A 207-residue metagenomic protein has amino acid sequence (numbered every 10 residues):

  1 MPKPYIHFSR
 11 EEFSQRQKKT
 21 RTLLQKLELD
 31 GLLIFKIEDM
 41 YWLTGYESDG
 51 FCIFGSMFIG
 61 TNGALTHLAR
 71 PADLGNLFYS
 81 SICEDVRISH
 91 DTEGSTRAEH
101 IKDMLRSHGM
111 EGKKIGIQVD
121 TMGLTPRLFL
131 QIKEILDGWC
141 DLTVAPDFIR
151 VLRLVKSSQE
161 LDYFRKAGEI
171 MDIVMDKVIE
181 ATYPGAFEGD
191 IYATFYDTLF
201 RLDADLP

Functional and structural regions predicted by a protein language model:
M1-I173: A composition/biophysics-driven feature that prefers long, compositionally simple stretches
S14-Q17, M122, G185-D197: An alpha-helix initiation/capping motif
L24, T182, L199: Hydrophobic pocket-lining residues that define ligand/cofactor binding sites across diverse proteins
I135, K177, A181, R201: Active-site catalytic microenvironments for nucleophilic, acid-base chemistry
G168-V178, E188, Y196: Active-site pocket-lining segments that scaffold enzyme catalytic pockets across diverse folds
E180-A186, D205-P207: Surface-exposed helix-capping loop/turn segments at secondary-structure junctions
T194-P207: Acidic, glycine-rich loop-and-beta core segments that form the ion-binding/anion-interacting portion of active sites
